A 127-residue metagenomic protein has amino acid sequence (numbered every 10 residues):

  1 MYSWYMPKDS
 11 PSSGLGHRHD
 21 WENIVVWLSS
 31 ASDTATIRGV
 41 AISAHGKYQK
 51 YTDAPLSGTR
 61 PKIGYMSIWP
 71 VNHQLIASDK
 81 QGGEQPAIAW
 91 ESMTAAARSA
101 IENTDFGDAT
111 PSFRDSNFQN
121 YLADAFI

Functional and structural regions predicted by a protein language model:
M1-D20: Short N-terminal edge-element motif at the start of the domain
W4-S10, S30-S32, H45: Short, flexible beta-strand-to-coil junctions
L15-G16, A31-I127: Domain-length functional cores that host ligand/cofactor binding and catalytic or interaction surfaces in mature
E22-I24: Residue-level detector of short, conserved catalytic/binding motifs and their immediate flanks
